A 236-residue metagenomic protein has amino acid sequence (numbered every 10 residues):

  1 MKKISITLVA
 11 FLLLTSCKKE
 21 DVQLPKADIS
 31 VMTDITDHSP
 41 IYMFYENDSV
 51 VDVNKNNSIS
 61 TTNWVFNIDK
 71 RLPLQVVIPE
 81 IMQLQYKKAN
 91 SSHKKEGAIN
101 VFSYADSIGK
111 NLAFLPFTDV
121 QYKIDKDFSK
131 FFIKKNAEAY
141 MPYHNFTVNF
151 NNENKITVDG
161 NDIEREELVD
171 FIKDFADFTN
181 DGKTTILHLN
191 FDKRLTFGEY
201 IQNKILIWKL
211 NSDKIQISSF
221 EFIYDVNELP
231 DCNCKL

Functional and structural regions predicted by a protein language model:
M1-I4: Positively charged n-region of N-terminal signal peptides that target proteins for export
L13-S16: C-terminal motif of bacterial Sec signal peptides marking the signal peptidase cleavage site
K18-L236: Long, low-hydrophobicity, acidic/polar, solvent-exposed interaction domains
